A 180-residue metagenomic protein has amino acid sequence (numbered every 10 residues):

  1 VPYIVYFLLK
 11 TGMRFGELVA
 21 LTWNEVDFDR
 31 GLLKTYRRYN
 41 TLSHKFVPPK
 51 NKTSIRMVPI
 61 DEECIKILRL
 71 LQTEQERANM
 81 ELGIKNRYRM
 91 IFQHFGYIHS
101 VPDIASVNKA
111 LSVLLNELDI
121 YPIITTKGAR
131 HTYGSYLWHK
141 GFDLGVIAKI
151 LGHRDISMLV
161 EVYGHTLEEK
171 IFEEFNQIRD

Functional and structural regions predicted by a protein language model:
V1-L21, D29, I55, E63-K66 (+2 more regions): Basic, Lys/Arg- and aromatic-enriched nucleic-acid-binding interface segment
Y6, K10-E17, I104-E117, G128-R154 (+1 more regions): C-terminal catalytic core of tyrosine-transesterase DNA break-rejoin enzymes
E25-L32, Y121, F142-V162: Short, polar N-cap/turn motifs at the start of nucleic acid-interacting alpha helices
D27-G31, L70-L82: Proline-centered turn/helix-capping motifs that create local helix->coil transitions or kinks
L32, P48-L70, N86-L111: C-terminal catalytic core of Y-nucleophile DNA break-rejoin enzymes
S43-P48, E161, H165-D180: DNA/chromatin major-groove-contacting recognition/catalytic segments
Q75-Y88, Y121-I123: Short helix/loop segment immediately N-terminal to the Walker
T126-K127, Y163: Catalytic tyrosine of NAD(P)H-dependent dehydrogenase/reductases that use a Tyr as the general acid/base
